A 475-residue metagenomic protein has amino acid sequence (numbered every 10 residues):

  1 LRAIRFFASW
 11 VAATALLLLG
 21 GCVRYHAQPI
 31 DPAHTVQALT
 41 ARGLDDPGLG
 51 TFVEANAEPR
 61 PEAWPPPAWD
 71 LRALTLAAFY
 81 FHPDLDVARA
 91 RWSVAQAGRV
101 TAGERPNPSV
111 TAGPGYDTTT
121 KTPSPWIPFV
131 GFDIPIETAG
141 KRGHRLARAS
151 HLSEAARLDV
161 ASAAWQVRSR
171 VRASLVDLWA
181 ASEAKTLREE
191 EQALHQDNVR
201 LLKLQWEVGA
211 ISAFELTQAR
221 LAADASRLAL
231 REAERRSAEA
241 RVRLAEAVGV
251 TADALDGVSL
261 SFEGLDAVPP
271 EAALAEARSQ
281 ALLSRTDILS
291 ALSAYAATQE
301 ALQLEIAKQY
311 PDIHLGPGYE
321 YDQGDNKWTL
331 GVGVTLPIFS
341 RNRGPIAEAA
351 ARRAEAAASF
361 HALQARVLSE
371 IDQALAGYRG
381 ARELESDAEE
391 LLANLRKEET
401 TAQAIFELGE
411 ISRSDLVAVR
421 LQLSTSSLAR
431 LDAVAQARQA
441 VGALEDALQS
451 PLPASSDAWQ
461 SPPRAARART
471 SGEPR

Functional and structural regions predicted by a protein language model:
R2-A77, E234-Q280, V441-R475: Terminal intrinsically disordered/low-complexity segments used for targeting and assembly
V23, R142, L158-Q280, A374-G377 (+6 more regions): Periplasmic alpha-helical coiled-coil/stalk elements that build and connect Gram-negative outer-membrane
A57-P67, T111-K141, R145, S259-E271 (+3 more regions): Small/polar, glycine/serine/threonine/aspartate-rich low-complexity segments that form flexible
A73, I127, A173, Q218 (+3 more regions): Transmembrane beta-barrel architecture of outer-membrane proteins
L74, F81, A88, P135 (+23 more regions): Amphipathic alpha-helical coiled-coil segments and their boundaries
Y80-D86, S93-P108, T122, G131-R148 (+10 more regions): A glycine-/polar-enriched beta->alpha junction
A233, T286, A433: Metallo-beta-lactamase
V332, A349, A356, Y378 (+6 more regions): Hydrophobic, well-ordered secondary-structure elements that form the walls of internal hydrophobic environments
